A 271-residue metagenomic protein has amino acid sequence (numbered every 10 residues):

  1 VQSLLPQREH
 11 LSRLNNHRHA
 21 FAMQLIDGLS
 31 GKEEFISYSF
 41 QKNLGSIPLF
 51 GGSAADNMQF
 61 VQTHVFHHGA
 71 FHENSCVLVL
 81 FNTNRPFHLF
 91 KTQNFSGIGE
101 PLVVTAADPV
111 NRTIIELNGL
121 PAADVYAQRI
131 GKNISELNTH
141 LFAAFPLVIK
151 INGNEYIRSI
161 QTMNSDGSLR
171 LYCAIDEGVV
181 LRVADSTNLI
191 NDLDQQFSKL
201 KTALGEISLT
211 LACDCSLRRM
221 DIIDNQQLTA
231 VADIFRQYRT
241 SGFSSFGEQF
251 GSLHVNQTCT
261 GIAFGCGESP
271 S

Functional and structural regions predicted by a protein language model:
V1-S271: Hydrophobic alpha/beta core scaffold segments
